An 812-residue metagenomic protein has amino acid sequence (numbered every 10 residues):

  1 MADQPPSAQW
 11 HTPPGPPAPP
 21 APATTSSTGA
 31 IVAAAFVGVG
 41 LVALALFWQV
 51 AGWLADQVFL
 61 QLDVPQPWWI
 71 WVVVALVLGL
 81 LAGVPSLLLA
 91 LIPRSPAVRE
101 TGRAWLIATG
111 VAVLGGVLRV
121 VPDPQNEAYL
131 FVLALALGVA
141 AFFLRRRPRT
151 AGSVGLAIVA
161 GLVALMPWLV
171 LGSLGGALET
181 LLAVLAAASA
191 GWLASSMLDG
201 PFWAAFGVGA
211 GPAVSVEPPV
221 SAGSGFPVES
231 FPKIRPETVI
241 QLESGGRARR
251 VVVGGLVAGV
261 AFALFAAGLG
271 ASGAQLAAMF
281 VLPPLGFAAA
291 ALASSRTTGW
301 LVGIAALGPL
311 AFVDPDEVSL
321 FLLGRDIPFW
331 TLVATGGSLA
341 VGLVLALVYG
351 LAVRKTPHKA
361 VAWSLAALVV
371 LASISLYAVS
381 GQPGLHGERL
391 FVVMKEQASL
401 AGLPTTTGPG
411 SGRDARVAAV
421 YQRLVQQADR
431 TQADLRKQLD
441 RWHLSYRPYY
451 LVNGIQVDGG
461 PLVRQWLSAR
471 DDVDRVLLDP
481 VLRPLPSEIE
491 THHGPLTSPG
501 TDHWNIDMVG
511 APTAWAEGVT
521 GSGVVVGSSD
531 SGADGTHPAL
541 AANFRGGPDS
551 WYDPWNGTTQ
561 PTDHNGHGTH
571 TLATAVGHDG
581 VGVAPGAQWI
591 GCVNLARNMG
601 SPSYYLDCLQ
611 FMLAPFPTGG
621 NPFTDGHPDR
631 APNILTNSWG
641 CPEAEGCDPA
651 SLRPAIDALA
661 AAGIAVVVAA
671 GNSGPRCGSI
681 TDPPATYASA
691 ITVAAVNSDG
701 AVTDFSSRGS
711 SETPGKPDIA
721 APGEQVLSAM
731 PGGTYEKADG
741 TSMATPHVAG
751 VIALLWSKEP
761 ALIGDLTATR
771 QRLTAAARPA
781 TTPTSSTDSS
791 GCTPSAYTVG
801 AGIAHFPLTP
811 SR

Functional and structural regions predicted by a protein language model:
D3-P6, W10, T24-A90, A136 (+3 more regions): Acidic-leg catalytic submotif of subtilisin-like serine proteases
A30-L41, W69-V77, E100-I107, N126-F131 (+8 more regions): Subtilisin-like serine protease catalytic core
A51-W71, L118-Y129, A164-F202, F206 (+7 more regions): Substrate-binding/access-modulating region of protease and related hydrolase catalytic domains
Q57-V84, V113-V121, V318, V379-E488: Inhibitory N-terminal propeptides of secreted protease zymogens
A274, S294-A352: Membrane-embedded alpha-helical segments of integral membrane proteins
G303-P309, D530, D682-S757, L808: Extracellular S/T/G-rich loop segment that most often corresponds to the catalytic His/Ser-adjacent loop
K359, V370-L385, R447, L462-V463 (+4 more regions): N-terminal domain-start motif of subtilase-like serine proteases
P622-S638, S757-R812: C-terminal subdomain of the subtilisin-like protease fold in secreted/lumenal serine endopeptidases
